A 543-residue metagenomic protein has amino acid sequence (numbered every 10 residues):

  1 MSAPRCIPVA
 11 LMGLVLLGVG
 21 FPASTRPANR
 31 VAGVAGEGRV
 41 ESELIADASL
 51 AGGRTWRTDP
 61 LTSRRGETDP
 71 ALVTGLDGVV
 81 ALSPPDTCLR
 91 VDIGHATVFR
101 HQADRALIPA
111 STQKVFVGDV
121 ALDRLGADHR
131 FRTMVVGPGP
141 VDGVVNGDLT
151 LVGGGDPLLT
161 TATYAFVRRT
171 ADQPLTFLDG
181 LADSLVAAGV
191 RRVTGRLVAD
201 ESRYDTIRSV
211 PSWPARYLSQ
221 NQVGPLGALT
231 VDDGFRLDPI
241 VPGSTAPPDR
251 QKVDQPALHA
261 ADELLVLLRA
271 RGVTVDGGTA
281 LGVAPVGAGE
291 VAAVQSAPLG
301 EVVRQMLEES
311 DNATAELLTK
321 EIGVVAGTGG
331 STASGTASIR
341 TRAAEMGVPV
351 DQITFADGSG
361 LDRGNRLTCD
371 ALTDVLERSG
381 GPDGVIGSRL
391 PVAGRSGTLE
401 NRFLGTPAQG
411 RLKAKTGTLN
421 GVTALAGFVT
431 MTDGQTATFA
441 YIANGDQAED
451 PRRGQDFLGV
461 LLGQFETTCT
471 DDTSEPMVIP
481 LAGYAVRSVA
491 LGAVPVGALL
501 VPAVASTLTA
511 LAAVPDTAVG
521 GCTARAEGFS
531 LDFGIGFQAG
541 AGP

Functional and structural regions predicted by a protein language model:
L17-W56, R130, G272: C-terminal region of N-terminal signal peptides and the immediate post-cleavage residues of exported proteins
G38-A106, G180-G189, V193: Beta-lactamase-like hydrolase cores
D86-C88, V144-G227, G234, V273 (+1 more regions): Mid-domain, small-residue-enriched loop/turn segments at the edges of structured enzyme/sensor domains
H95, P109-A127, L197, L229 (+3 more regions): Active-site SXXK
R100, T319, G323-G483: Small-residue-rich helix-loop
D123-P138, N146, D276-A280, D383-G387: Short, well-structured active-site flanking segments
G234-G384: A small/polar active-site loop signature that marks catalytic segments
F457-G536: Short, gly/Ser/Thr-rich active-site loops of penicillin-recognizing serine hydrolases
